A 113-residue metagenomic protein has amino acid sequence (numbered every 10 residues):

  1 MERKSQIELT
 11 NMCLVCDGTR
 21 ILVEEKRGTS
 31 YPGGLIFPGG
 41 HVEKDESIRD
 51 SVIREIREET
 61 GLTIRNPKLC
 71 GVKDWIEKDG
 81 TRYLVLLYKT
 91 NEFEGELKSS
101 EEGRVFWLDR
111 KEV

Functional and structural regions predicted by a protein language model:
M1-I21, P38: Conserved N-terminal beta-strand and adjoining loop/helix that marks the start of the Nudix/MutT-like hydrolase domain
E8, C16, F37, I64 (+1 more regions): Short connector loops at helix/strand junctions that flank enzyme active sites, especially segments positioning acidic
V15-D17, E25, E92: Residue-level signal for short segments within beta-strands and strand-turn junctions of well-structured beta-sheet
R20-E58: Conserved Nudix-box catalytic region and its N-terminal flanking loop in Nudix hydrolases and closely related
V42-R65, W75-V113: Unchanged
